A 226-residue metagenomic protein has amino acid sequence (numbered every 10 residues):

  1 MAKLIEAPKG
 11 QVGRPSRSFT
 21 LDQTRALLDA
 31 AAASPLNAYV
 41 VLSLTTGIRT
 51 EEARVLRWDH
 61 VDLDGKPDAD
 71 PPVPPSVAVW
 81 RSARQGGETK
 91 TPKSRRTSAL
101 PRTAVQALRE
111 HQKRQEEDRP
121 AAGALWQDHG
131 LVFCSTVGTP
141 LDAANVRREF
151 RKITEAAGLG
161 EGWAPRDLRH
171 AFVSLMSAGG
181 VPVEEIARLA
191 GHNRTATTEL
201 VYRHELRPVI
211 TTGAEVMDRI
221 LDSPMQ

Functional and structural regions predicted by a protein language model:
M1-L56, P71-V73, S94, T103 (+2 more regions): Basic, Lys/Arg- and aromatic-enriched nucleic-acid-binding interface segment
L4-A7, S18, L63-A69, V73-S76 (+9 more regions): C-terminal secondary-structure termini that scaffold catalytic or DNA-interacting sites
D22, L56-D59, A144, A171 (+1 more regions): Structural detector for helix-capping/boundary residues
R25-N37, T46, S98, R114-A124 (+2 more regions): Short, basic (Lys/Arg/His-rich) helix/loop patches that form interaction surfaces in the mid-to-C-terminal regions
S34, P208-V209: Alpha-solenoid repeat scaffolds
L42-S43, G47-I48, A53, W58 (+6 more regions): Extracytoplasmic/cell-surface-exposed regions of Actinobacterial cell-envelope-associated and secreted proteins
V55-V61, A187-N193, R203: A short, basic/aromatic helix-end/turn motif that makes direct DNA contacts
